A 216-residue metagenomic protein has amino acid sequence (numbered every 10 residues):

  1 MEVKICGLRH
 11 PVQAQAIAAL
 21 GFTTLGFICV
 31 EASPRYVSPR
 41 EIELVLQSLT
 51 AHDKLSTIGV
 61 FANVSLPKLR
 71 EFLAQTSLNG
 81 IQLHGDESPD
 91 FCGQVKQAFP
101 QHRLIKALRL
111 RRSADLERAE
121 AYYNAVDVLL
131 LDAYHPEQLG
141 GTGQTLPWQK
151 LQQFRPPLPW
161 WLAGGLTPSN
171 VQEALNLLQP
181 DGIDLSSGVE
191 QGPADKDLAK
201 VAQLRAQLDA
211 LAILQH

Functional and structural regions predicted by a protein language model:
M1-H216: Conserved N-terminal beta1-alpha1 strand-loop-helix module at the mouth
